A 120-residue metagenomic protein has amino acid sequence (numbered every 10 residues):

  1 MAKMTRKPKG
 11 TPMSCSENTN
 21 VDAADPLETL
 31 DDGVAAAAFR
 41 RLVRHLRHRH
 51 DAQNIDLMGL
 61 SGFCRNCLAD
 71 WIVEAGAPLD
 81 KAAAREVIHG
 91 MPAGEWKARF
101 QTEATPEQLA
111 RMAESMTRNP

Functional and structural regions predicted by a protein language model:
A2-P120: Domain-level signature for proteins that mediate thiol-based redox and metal-cofactor handling
